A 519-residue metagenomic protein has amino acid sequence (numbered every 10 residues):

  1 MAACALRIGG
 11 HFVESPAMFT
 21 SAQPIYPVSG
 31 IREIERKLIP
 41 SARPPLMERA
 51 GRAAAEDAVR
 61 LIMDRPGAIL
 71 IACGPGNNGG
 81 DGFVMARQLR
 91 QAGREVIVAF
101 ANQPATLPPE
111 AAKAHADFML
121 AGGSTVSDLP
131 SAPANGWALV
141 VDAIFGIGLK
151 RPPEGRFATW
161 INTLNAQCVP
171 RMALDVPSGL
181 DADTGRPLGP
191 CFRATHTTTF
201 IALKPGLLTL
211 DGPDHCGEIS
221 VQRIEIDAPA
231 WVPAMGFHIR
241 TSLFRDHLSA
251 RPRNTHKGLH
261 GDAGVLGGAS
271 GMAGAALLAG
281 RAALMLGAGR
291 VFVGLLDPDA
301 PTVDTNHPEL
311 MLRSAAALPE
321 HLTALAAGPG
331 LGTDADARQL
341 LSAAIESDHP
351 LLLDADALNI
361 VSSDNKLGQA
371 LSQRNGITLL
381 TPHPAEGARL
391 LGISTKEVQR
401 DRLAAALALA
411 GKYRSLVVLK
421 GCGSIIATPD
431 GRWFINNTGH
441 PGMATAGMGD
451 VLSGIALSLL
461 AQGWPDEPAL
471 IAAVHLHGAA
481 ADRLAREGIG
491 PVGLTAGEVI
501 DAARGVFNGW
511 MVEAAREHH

Functional and structural regions predicted by a protein language model:
H11-A101, P108, H196, L207-A355 (+2 more regions): Small-residue (G/A/S/T)-rich helix-start motifs and N-terminal tracts that mark the onset
V84-N165, P301-L318: N-terminal small/polar loop signature for handling phosphorylated ligands or for N-terminal nucleophile
P104, G146-R151, D181, P187 (+3 more regions): Short strand->helix junction
A138-L139, I144-A234: Internal gly/pro-rich beta-alpha loop/helix module that stabilizes soluble enzyme cofactors or their anionic handles
